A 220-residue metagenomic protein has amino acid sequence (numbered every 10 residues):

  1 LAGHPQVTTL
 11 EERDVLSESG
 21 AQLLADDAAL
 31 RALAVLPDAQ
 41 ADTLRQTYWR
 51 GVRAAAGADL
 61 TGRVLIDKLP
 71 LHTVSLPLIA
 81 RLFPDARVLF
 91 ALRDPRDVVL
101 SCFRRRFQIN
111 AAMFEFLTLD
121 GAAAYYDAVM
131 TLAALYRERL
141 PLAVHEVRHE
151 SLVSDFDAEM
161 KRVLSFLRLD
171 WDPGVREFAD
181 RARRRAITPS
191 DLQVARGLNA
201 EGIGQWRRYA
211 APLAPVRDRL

Functional and structural regions predicted by a protein language model:
L1-F83, A91-L92: Phosphate-binding active sites in nucleotide-utilizing proteins
P5, P84-R87, P141-V144: Short glycine-/polar-rich loops that comprise or flank the Walker A/P-loop and associated switch/sensor motifs
E12, R148-H149: A secondary-structure boundary/capping signal
D14-L16, P95-V98, L152-V153: Conserved nucleotide-binding/hydrolysis micro-motifs of P-loop NTPases
L23, A29-R63, C102-E146, V153-L220: PAPS-dependent sulfotransferases, especially Golgi type II membrane carbohydrate sulfotransferases
L71-V74, D97, S154, A158: Short alpha-helical
P77-F83, L89, R93-M113: Conserved P-loop NTPase nucleotide-binding/switch module
